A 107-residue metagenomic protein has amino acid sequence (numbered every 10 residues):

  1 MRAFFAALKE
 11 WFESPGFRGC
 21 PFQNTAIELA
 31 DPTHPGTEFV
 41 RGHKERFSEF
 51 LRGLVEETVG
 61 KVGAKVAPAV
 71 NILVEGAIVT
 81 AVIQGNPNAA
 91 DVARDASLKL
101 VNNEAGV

Functional and structural regions predicted by a protein language model:
M1-R18, A67-V70: Hydrophobic alpha-helical connector segments
L8, F22-A26, V70, V74-A77: Short alpha-helical scaffolding segments that buttress acidic/His motifs in well-ordered protein cores
E10, G53, V79-T80: Surface-exposed charged/polar residues within alpha-helices that form helix-capping/stabilizing sites and interaction
F12-S14, V55-T58: Short amphipathic alpha-helical boundary/capping segments
S14-P35: Amphipathic alpha-helical segments used for helix-helix packing
T33-H43, E57-V107: Hydrophobic/aromatic-rich alpha-helical bundle segments in the mid-to-C-terminal region
